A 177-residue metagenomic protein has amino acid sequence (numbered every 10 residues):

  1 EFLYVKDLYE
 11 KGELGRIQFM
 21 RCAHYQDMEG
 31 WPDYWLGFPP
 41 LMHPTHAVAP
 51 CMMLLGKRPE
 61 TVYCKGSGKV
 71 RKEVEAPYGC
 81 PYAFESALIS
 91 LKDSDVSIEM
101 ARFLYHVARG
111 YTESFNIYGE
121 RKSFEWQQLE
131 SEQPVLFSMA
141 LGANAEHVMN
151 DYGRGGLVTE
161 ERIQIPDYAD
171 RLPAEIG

Functional and structural regions predicted by a protein language model:
E1-D33, P40: A contiguous active-site-proximal alpha/beta segment in oxidoreductase catalytic domains
F2-Y4, Y111-S114: Adenylate-forming
L3, T45-M52, D170-G177: A structural signal for well-ordered alpha-helical segments within the folded catalytic domains of diverse enzymes
L8, M53-K57, S123-F124, E146: Phosphate/oxyanion-binding loops and surfaces in catalytic or ligand/nucleic-acid-binding neighborhoods
A23, K65, Y118: Alpha/beta-hydrolase-fold catalytic nucleophile elbow
M28-T112: Rossmann-like dinucleotide-binding domain that binds NAD(P)(H)
R71, C80, L88-D93, F115-G177: C-terminal glycine/acidic-rich active-site capping loop/insertion
